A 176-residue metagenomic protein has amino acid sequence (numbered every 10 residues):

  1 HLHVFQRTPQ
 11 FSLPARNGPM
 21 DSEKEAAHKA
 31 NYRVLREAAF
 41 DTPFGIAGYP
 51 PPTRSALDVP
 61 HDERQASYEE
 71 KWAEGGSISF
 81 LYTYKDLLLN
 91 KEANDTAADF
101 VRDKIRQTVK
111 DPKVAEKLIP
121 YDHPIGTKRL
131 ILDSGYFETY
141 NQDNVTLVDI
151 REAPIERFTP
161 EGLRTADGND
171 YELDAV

Functional and structural regions predicted by a protein language model:
H3-V176: N-terminal FAD-binding dinucleotide-binding subdomain shared by FAD-dependent oxidases/monooxygenases
